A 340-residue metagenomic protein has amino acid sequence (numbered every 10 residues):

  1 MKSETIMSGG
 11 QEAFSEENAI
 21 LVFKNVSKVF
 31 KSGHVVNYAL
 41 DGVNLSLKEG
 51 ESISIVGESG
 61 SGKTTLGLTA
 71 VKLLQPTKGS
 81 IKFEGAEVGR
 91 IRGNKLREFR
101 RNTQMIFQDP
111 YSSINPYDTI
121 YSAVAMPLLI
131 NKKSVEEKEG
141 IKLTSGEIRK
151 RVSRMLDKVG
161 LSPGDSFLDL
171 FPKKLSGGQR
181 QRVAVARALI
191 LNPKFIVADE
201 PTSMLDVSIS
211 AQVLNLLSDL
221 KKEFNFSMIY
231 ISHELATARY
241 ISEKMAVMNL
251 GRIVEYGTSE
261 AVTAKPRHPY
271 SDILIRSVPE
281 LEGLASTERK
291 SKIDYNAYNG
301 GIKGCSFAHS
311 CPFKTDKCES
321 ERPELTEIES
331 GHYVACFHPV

Functional and structural regions predicted by a protein language model:
F14-A19, V36, D165, T258-V340: Short catalytic/signature loops enriched in Gly
V56-E58: The feature captures the beta-strand-to-loop junction immediately N-terminal to the Walker
V71: Helix-to-loop junction immediately C-terminal to a conserved catalytic motif
G79-E87: Conserved ABC transporter NBD signature motif
V88-Q104, S122, I130, S145 (+2 more regions): ABC ATPase NBD coupling module
I190-K194: A short, proline-enriched helix->beta-strand linker immediately N-terminal to the Walker B motif in ABC-type P-loop
V197, P201, L205, I209-L284: P-loop NTP-binding/switch modules centered on Walker-like glycine-rich loops
